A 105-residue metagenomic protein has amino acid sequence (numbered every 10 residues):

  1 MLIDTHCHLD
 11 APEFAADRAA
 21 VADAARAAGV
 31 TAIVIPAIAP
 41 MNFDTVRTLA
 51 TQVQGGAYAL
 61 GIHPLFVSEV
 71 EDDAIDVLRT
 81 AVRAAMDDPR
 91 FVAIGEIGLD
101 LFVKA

Functional and structural regions predicted by a protein language model:
M1-A105: Mid-domain alpha/beta scaffold segments of enzyme catalytic cores
